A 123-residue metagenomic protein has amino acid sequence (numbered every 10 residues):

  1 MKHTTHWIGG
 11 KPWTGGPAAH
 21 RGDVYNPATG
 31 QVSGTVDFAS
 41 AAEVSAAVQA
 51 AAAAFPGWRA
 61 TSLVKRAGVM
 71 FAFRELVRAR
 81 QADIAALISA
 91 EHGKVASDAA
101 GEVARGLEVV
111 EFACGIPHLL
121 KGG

Functional and structural regions predicted by a protein language model:
M1-T35, G68, A72, L120-G123: Terminal low-complexity tails and localization/encapsulation signals of metabolic enzymes
S33-L120: Glycine-rich loop-to-alpha-helix module at the N-terminal edge of alpha/beta enzyme cores
